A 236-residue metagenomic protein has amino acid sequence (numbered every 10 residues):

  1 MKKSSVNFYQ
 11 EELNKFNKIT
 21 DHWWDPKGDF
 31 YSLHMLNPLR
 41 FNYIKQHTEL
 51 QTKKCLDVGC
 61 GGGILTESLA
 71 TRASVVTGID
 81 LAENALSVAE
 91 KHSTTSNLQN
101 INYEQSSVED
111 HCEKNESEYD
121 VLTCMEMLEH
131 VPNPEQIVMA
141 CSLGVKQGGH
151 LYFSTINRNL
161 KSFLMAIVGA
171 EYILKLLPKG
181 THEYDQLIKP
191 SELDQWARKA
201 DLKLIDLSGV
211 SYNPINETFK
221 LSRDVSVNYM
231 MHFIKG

Functional and structural regions predicted by a protein language model:
M1-W24: N-terminal, positively charged/glycine-rich alpha-helical extensions of SAM-dependent methyltransferases
W24, A170-K179: Short glycine/proline- and charge-enriched loop/turn segments that cap or connect secondary-structure elements
D25-I44: Conserved SAM-binding loop and adjacent beta-strand
F41-T48, K53-K161, P190, M231-K235: Conserved SAM-binding loop
T155, K175-E192: Acceptor-substrate binding/catalytic loop of class I
S162-Y172: Short, flexible, mixed-charge acidic loops at enzyme active sites
D185-A200, L207: Short alpha-helix
T218-G236: Core SAM-dependent methyltransferase catalytic element
